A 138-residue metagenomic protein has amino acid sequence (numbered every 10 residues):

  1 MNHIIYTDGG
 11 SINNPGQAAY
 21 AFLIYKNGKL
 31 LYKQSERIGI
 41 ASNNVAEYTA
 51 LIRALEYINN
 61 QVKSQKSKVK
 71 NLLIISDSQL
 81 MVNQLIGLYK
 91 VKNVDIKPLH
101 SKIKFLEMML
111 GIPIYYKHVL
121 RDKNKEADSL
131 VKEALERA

Functional and structural regions predicted by a protein language model:
M1-V45, E56-Y57: RNase H-like nuclease fold core
G10-N14, I52-A138: RNase H catalytic domain
E47, L51: Short, conserved alpha-helix that lines the donor NDP-sugar binding/gating region of sugar-transfer enzymes
